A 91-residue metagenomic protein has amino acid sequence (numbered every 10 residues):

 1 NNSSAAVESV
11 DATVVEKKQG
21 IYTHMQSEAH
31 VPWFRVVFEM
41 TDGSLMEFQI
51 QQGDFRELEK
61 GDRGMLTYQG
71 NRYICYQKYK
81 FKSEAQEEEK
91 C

Functional and structural regions predicted by a protein language model:
N1-N2: N-terminal signal-anchor transmembrane alpha helix of single-pass membrane proteins, serving as the membrane-anchoring
A5-E28: Structural detector for short beta-strands of small beta-barrel domains
S9-D11, L45-E47, R63-M65: Well-ordered beta-strand positions in beta-sheet-rich domains
M25-M46: OB-fold (S1/OB) nucleic-acid-binding surfaces
E39-T41, Q51, Q69: A short, compositionally biased micro-patch
G43-E57: Beta-strand/loop nucleic-acid-binding surfaces
E57-C91: A membrane-cytosol interface segment of integral membrane proteins
